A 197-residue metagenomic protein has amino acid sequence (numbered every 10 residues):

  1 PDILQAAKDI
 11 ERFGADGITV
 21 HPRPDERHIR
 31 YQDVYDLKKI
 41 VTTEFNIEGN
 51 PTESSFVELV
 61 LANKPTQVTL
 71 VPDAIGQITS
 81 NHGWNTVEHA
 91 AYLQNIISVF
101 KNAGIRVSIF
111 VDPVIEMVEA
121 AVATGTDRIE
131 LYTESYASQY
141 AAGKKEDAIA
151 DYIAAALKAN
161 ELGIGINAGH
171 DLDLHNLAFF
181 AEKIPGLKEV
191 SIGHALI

Functional and structural regions predicted by a protein language model:
P1, I18-V20, T43-G49, V68-L70 (+4 more regions): Hydrophobic faces of well-ordered beta-strands that scaffold small-molecule active sites in alpha/beta enzyme cores
P1-N46, P51-T52, L61-P65, A123 (+1 more regions): Conserved N-terminal beta1-alpha1 strand-loop-helix module at the mouth
G14-D16, I40-T42, A62-V68, N102 (+2 more regions): Glycine-enriched alpha-helix->loop->beta-strand junction motifs that scaffold or abut catalytic
G17, F45-E88: Active-site beta->alpha loop and helix N-cap motifs at the rims of alpha/beta catalytic domains
R27-E53, T86-S108, K145-A168, L174 (+1 more regions): Alpha-helix-loop-beta-strand connector modules within alpha/beta enzyme cores
T52-N63, V114-T124, A168, L172-L187: Catalytic cores of alpha/beta
T69-Q77, D127-Y140, P185-I197: Glycine-rich phosphate-binding active-site loops on the catalytic face of alpha/beta enzymes
R106-K158: Histidine/lysine/aspartate-rich catalytic loop segments that bind and position anionic ligands
